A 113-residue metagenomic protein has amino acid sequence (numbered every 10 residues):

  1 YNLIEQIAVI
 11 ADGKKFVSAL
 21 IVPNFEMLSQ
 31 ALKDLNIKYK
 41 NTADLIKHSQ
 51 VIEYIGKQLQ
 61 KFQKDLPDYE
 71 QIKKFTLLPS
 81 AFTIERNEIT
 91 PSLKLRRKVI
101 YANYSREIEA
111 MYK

Functional and structural regions predicted by a protein language model:
Y1-K113: AMP-binding adenylation
